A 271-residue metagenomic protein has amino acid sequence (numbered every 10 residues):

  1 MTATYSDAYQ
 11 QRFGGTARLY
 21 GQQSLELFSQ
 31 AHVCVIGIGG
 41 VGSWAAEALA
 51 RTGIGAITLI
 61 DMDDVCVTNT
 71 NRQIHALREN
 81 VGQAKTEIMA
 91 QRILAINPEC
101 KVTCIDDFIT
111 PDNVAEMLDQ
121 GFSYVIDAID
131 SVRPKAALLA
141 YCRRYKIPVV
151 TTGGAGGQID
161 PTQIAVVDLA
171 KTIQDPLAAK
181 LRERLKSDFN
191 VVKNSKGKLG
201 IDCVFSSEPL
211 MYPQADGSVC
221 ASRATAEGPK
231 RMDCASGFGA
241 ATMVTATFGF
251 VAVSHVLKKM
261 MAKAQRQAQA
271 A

Functional and structural regions predicted by a protein language model:
M1-C34: N-terminal charged helix/coil linker that caps or initiates catalytic domains
T2-D7, Q120-Y124, I129, P134 (+5 more regions): Glycine-rich phosphate/adenylate-binding loop
V35-G37, I60: Conserved N-terminal Rossmann-fold NAD(P)-binding element of oxidoreductases
V41: Hydrophobic/small residue at the entry helix of a nucleotide-binding pocket
I54-N97: Glycine-rich phosphate-binding loop and adjoining beta1-alpha1-beta2 segment of Rossmann-like nucleotide-binding folds
C100, R144-Y145: Helix C-cap/helix->beta junction micro-motif
D106-V114: Conserved SAM/SAH-binding loop
